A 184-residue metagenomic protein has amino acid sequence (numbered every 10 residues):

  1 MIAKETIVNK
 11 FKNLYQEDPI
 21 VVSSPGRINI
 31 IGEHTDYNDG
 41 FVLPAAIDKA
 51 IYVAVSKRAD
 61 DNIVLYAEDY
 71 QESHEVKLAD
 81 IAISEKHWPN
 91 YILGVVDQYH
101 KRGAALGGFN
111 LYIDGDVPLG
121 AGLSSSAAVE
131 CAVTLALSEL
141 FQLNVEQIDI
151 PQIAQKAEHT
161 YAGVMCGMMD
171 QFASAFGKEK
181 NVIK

Functional and structural regions predicted by a protein language model:
I2-A127, C131-Q147, Q152-A162, C166 (+1 more regions): ATP-binding N-lobe of GHMP and related small-molecule kinases
